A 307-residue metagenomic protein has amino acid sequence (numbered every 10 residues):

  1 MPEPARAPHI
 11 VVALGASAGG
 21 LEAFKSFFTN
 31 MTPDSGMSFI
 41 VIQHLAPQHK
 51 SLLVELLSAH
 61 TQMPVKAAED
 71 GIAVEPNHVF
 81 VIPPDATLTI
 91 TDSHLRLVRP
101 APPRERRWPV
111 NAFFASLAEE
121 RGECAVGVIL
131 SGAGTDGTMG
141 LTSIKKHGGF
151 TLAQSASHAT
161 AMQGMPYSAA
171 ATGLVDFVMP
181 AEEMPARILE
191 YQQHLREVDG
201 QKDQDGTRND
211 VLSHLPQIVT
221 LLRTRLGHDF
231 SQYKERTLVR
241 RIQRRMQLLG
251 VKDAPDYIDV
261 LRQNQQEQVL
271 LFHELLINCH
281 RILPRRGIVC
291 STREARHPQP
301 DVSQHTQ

Functional and structural regions predicted by a protein language model:
M1-L238, R244, K252, D259 (+2 more regions): Strand-loop microenvironment adjacent to phosphate/nucleotide-handling motifs in alpha/beta enzyme folds
S231-V239, Q247-Q307: Class I S-adenosyl-L-methionine
